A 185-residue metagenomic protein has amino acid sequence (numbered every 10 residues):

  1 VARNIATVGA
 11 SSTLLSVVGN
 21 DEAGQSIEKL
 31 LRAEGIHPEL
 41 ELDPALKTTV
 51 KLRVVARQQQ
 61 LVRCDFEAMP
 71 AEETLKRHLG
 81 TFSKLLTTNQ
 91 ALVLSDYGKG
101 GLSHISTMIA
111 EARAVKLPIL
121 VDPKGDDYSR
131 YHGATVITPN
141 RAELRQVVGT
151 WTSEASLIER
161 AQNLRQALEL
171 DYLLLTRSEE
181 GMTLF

Functional and structural regions predicted by a protein language model:
V1-A91: Conserved N-terminal subdomain of the carbohydrate kinase-like
S12-L15, D96, V148-G149: Conserved short-loop catalytic and cofactor-binding motifs
S16-V17, S95, L175-T176: Active-site-adjacent beta-strand anchor residues
D21, D43, D65, D96 (+3 more regions): Acidic-enriched, low-complexity/disordered segments with a strong bias for Aspartate over Glutamate
E73-R77, D96, T152: Short, surface-exposed alpha-helical recognition segments that flank or form part of ligand/macromolecule-binding
T88-G101: Short acidic, glycine-rich surface-loop motifs adjacent to enzyme active sites
K99-F185: Conserved phosphate/ATP/ADP-binding segment of small-molecule kinases
